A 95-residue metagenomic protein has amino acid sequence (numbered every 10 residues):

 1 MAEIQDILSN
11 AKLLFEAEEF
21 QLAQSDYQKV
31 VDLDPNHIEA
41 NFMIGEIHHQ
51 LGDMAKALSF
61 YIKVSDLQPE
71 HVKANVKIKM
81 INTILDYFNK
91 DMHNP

Functional and structural regions predicted by a protein language model:
E16-A17, Q50, M80-Y87: Register position in tetratricopeptide repeats
